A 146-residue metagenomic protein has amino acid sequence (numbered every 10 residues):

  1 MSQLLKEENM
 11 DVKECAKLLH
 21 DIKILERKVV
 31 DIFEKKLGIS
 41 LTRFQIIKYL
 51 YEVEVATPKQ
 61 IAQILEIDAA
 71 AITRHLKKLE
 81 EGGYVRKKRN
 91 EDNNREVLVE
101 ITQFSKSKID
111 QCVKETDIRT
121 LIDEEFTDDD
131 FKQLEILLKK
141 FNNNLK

Functional and structural regions predicted by a protein language model:
M1-L37: N-terminal leader segment of winged-helix/HTH proteins
M1-N9, Q103, D128-K146: C-terminal regulatory/oligomerization modules of transcriptional regulators
H20-K23, K48-E52, V113: Short, locally clustered residues in the helix-turn-helix/winged-helix DNA-binding domain
K28-D68: N-terminal helix-turn-helix DNA-binding core of bacterial DNA-binding proteins
K36-S40, A71-R74, K78, T127: Short glycine/proline-centered loop/turn elements that form peptide/ligand docking sites
P58-K59, A70, K77, V97: Residues within helix-turn-helix
K78-I136: Charged, amphipathic alpha-helical coiled-coil/dimerization segments
